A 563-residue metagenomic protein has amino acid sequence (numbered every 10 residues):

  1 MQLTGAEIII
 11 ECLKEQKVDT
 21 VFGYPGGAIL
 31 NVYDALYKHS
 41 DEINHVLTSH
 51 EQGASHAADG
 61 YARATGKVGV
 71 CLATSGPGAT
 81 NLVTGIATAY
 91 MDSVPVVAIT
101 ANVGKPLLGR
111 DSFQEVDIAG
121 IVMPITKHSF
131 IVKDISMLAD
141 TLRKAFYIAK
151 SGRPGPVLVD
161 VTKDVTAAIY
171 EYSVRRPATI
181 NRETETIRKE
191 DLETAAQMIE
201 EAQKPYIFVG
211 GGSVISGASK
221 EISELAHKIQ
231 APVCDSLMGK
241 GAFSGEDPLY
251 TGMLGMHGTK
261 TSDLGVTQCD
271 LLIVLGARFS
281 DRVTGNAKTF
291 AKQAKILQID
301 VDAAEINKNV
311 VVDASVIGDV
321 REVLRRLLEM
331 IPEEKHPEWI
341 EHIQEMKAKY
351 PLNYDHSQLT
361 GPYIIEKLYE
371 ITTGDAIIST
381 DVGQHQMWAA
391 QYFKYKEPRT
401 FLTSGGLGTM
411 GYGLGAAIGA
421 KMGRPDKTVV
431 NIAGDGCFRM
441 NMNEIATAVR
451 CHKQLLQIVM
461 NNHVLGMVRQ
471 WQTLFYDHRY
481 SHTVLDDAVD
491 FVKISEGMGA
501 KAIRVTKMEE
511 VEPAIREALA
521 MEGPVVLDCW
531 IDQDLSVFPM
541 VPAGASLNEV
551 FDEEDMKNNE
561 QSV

Functional and structural regions predicted by a protein language model:
M1-I331, K367, I371-G374, Q454-Q457 (+3 more regions): N-terminal alpha/beta PP-like core and its mobile active-site loop of ThDP/TPP-dependent enzymes
A6-I10, K14, D19, V32-Y37 (+1 more regions): Active-site diphosphate/adenylate-binding microenvironment
I10, I86, L142, A416-A417 (+2 more regions): Generic hydrophobic/aromatic pocket-lining and core-packing "Φ" positions
Y24-G26, H45-H56, C71-G78, K133-D134 (+7 more regions): Active-site nucleophile and cofactor-binding loops and adjacent substrate-binding regions of central metabolic enzymes
Q114, R450-M540: Thiamine diphosphate
Q197, Q293-Q384, M508, E512 (+2 more regions): Phosphate/pyrophosphate-binding active-site segments
I296, L368, T380, G419 (+6 more regions): Hydrophobic, well-ordered secondary-structure elements that form the walls of internal hydrophobic environments
Y412, A416-Q454, M460: Catalytic phosphate/nucleotide-handling subdomain of diverse soluble enzymes
